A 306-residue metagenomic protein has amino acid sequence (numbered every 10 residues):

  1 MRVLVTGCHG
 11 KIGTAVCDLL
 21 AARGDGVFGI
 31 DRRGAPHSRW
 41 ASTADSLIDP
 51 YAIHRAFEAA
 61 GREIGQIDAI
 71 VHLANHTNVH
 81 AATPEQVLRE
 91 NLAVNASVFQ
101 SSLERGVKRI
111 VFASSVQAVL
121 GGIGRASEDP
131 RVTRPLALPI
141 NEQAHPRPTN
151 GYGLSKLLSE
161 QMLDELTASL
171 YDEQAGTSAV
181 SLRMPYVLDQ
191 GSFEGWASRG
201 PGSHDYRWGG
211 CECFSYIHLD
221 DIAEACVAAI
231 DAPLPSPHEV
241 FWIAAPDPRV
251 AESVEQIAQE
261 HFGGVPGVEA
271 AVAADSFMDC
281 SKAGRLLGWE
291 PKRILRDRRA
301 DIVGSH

Functional and structural regions predicted by a protein language model:
V3-A22: N-terminal Rossmann NAD(P)H-binding glycine-rich loop of SDR-like oxidoreductase domains
D45-N91: NAD(P)H-binding glycine-rich loop region in Rossmannoid oxidoreductase-like domains and their noncatalytic homologs
I48, A69, Q86-V94, P146 (+3 more regions): Glycine-rich NAD(P)-binding loop of the Rossmann-fold in SDR/ketoreductase-type enzymes
S97-T149: Conserved Rossmann-fold NAD(P)-dependent oxidoreductase catalytic core, especially the SDR/UDP-sugar
L138, R147-A179: Active-site Tyr-X1-5-Lys
L154, V180-W196, Y206-A229: Substrate-positioning beta->alpha
S169-T177, D189-R207, A229-V240: Glycine/proline-rich active-site loop of Rossmann-fold NAD(P)-dependent oxidoreductases
D220-H306: C-terminal substrate-binding subdomain of Rossmann-fold SDR/epimerase-dehydratase oxidoreductases
